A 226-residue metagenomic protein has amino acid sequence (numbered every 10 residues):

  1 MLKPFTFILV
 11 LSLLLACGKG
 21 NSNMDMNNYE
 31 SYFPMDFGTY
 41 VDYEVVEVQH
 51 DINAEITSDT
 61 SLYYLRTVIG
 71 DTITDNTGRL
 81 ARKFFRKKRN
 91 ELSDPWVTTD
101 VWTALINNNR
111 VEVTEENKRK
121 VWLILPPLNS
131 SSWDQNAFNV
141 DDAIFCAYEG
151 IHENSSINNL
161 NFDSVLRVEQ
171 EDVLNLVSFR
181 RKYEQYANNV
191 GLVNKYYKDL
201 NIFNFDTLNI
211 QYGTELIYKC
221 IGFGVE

Functional and structural regions predicted by a protein language model:
L2-V10: Sec-dependent signal peptide recognition, specifically the positively charged N-region followed immediately by
L13-A16: C-terminal motif of bacterial Sec signal peptides marking the signal peptidase cleavage site
G18-E226: Conserved functional acidic sites
